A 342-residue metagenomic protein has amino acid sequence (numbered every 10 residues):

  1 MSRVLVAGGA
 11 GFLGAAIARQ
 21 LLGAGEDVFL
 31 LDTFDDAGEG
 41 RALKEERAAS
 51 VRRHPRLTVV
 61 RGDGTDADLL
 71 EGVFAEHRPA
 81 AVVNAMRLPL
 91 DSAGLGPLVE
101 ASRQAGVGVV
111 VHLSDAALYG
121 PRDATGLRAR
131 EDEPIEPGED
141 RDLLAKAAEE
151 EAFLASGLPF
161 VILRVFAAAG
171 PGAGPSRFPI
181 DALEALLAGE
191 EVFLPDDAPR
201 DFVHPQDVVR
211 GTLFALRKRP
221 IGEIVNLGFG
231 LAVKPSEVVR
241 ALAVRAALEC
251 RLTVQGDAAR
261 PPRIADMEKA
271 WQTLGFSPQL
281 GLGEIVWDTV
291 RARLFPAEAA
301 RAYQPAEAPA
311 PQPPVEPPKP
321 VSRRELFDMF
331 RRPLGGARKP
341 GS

Functional and structural regions predicted by a protein language model:
M1-R78: N-terminal Rossmann/SDR dinucleotide-binding element
R3, D27, G108-V109, P159: Residues at the starts of beta-strands that form the adenosine-phosphate
A7, L31, A85, V110-A116 (+1 more regions): SDR active-site strand-loop-helix element
F74, R78-V83, V107: Proline-aspartate-enriched helix->loop->beta-strand connector
A93-R141: Conserved Rossmann-fold NAD(P)-dependent oxidoreductase catalytic core, especially the SDR/UDP-sugar
E139, L143, A147, E151-R200 (+2 more regions): NAD(P)-dependent short-chain dehydrogenase/reductase
E190, L194-V315: C-terminal substrate-binding subdomain of Rossmann-fold SDR/epimerase-dehydratase oxidoreductases
P317-P333: N-terminal secretory signal peptides and thylakoid transit peptides that target proteins across membranes
